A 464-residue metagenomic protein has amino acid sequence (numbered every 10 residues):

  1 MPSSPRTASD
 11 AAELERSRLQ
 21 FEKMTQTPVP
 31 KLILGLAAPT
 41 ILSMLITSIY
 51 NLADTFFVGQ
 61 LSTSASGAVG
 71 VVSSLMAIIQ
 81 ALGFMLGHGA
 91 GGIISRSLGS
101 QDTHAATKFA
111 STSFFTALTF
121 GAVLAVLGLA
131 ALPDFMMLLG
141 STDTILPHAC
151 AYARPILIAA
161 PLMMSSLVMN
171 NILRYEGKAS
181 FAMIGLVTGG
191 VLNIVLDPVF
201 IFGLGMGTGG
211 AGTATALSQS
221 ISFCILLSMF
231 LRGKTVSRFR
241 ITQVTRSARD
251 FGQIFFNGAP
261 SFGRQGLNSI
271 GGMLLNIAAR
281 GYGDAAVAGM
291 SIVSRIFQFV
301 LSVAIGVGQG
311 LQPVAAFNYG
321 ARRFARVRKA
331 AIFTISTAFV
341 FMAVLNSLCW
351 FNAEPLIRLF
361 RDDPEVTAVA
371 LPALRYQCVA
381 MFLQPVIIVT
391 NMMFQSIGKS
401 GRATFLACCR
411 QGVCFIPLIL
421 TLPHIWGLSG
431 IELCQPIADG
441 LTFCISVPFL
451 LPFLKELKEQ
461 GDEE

Functional and structural regions predicted by a protein language model:
M1-A37, I94-P161, G203-A259, A315-A380 (+1 more regions): Short alpha-helical transmembrane segments in multi-pass integral membrane proteins
Q26, P30-I49, A53, L75-L82 (+6 more regions): Residue-level signal for short hydrophobic patches within transmembrane helices of multi-pass membrane transporters
G35-D54, P155, S166, G189 (+5 more regions): Transmembrane helical elements of multi-pass membrane transporters/channels
T40, M44, F56, S73 (+17 more regions): Transmembrane alpha-helix boundary and packing residues in multipass membrane permease domains and related
L45, I49-G67, M136-D143, V199-M206 (+5 more regions): Helix-terminus/linker motif at the lipid-water interface of multi-pass membrane proteins
F57-A77, T144-A151, T208-A211, D250-N257 (+4 more regions): Interfacial/gating helices of multi-pass transporter permease domains
S66-V126, M163-A182, G289-A353, Q384-L406: Small-residue-rich hydrophobic transmembrane alpha-helices
G87, I156-R174, A182-G190, A211-L226 (+4 more regions): Short runs within selected transmembrane alpha-helices of multi-pass transporters and secretion channels
